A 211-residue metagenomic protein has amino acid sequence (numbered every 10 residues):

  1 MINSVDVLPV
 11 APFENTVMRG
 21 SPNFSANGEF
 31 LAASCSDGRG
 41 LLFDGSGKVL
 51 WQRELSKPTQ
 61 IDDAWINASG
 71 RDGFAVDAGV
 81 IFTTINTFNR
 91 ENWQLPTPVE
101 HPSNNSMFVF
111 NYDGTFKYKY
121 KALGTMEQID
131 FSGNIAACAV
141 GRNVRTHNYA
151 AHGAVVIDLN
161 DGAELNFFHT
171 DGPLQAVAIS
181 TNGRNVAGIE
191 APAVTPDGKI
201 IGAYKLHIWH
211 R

Functional and structural regions predicted by a protein language model:
N3-F13, V49-R53, K57-D63, T115-Y120 (+1 more regions): A short beta-strand motif characteristic of beta-propeller blades
T16-N23, T59-F74, A122-G133, T170-T181: Repeated scaffold domains used in trafficking and secretory/extracellular systems, primarily beta-propellers
N27-E29, A78-G79, G133-I135, N182-R184: Short coil/turn segments that connect the beta-strands within blades of beta-propeller domains
A33, F82-T83, C138-A139, G188: Residue position within the beta-strands of beta-propeller blades
D44-K48, N111-T115, D158-G162, R211: Short loop/turn segments that connect beta-strands within beta-propeller blades
T84-P102, G141-A150, A191-A203: Short, conserved, GDST-rich strand-edge loop motifs in beta-rich repeat architectures
Q175-R211: Blade-level signature of beta-propeller repeat domains, shared across WD40, Kelch, NHL, RCC1 and BNR/Asp-box propellers
